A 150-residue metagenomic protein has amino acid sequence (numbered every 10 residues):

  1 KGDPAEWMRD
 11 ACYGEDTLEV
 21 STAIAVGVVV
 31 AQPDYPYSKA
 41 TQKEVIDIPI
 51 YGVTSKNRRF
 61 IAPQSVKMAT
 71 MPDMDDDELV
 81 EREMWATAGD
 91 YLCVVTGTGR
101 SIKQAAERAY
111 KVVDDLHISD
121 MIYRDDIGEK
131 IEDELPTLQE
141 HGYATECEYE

Functional and structural regions predicted by a protein language model:
K1-P63: Active-site "cap" helix and flanking loop/linker of ATP-utilizing ligase/carboxylase catalytic domains
A5-R9, A106, Y110, G128: Predominant activation on well-ordered alpha-helical scaffold segments within soluble catalytic domains
T22-A25, G89-Y91, Y123: A generic structural signal for well-ordered coil/turn residues at beta-strand boundaries that shape enzyme active-site
V28-V29, Y91-G99: Short, well-ordered beta-strand elements within core beta-sheets of diverse protein domains
K39-V94: Generic long, charged, amphipathic alpha-helical segments
E81-E83, K111-I127: Short arginine-rich
G97-L116: Short, well-ordered alpha-helical segments
I127-E150: A cross-kingdom feature marking charged/low-complexity
